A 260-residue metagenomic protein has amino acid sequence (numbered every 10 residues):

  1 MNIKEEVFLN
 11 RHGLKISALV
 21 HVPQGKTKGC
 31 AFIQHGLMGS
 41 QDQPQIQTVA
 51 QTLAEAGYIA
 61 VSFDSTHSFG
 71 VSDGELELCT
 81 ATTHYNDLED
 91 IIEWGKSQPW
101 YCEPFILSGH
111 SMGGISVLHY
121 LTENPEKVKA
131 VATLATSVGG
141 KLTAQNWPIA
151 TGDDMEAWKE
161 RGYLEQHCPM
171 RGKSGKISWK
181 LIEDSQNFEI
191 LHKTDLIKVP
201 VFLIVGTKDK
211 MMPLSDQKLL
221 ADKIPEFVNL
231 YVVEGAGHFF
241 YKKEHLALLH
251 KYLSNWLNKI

Functional and structural regions predicted by a protein language model:
M1-G25: N-terminal cap/lid segment of alpha/beta-hydrolase-fold proteins
K28-G36: Short beta-strand element of the alpha/beta-hydrolase
M38, D64-G70, V138, G237: Alpha/beta-hydrolase active-site loop signature
M38-A50, S215: The serine-hydrolase catalytic nucleophile loop
Q41-D42, S68-C102: Catalytic nucleophile-loop/oxyanion-hole region of alpha/beta-hydrolase and closely related hydrolase-like folds
I46, A50-D73: Conserved alpha/beta-hydrolase
L53, Y120-L121: Aromatic pocket-lining residues of Rossmann-like dinucleotide-binding sites
C79, I106, I115, T122 (+3 more regions): The alpha/beta-hydrolase serine catalytic core
